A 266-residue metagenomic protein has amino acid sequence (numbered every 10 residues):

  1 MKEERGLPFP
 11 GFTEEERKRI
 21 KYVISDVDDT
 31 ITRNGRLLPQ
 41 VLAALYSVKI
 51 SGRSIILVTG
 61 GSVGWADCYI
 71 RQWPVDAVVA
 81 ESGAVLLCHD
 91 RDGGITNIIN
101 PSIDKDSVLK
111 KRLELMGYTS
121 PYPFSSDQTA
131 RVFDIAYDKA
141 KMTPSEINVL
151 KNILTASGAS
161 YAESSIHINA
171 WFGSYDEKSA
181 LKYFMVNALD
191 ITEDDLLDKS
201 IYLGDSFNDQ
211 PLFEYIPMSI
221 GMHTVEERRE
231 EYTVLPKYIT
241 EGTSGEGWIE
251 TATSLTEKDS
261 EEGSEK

Functional and structural regions predicted by a protein language model:
M1-S25, Q40: Non-catalytic pre-domain segments flanking phosphatase-related domains
T13, K18, L38, K178-K266: Mg2+-dependent phosphoryl-transfer enzymes with acidic/Ser/Thr/Gly-rich catalytic loops
E16-G35, F213: Asp-based phosphoryl-transfer active-site loop
V23, I55, V78, S219-G221 (+1 more regions): Short, well-ordered beta-strand core segments
T30, V63, N208: Conserved Rossmann-like nucleotide-cofactor binding loop
N34-T129: Active-site phosphate-binding/coordination module
W73-P74, S82, S157, Y215-I216 (+1 more regions): Short, structured coil segments at secondary-structure junctions
M116-Y215: Conserved acidic, metal-coordinating active-site core of Asp-based, Mg2+-dependent phosphoryl-transfer enzymes
